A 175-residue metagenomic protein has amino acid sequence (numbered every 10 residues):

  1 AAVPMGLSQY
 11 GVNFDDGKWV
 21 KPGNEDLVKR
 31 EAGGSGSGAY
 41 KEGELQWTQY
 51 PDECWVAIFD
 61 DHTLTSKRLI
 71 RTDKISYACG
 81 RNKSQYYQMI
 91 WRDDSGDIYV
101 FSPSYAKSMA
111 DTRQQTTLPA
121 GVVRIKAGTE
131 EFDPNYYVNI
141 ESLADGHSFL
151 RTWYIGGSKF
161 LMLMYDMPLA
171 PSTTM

Functional and structural regions predicted by a protein language model:
A1, N82-I98, S104-K107, G146-S158 (+1 more regions): Structural signature of eukaryotic scaffold interfaces centered on beta-propeller domains
A1-K18: Internal, well-ordered domain-core segments that constitute the primary functional module of diverse proteins
G6-G11, Y105-M109, M167-S172: Short glycine/acidic-enriched loop and turn motifs that connect beta-strands
L7-S8, D61-L64, S95, A127-E130 (+2 more regions): Generic structural motif
G17-L64, R113-E130, M175: Beta-propeller blade signature
D52-W55, F59, T72-I75, G80-P119 (+1 more regions): Membrane-embedded hairpin module used as a gating/binding unit in multi-pass transport and secretion proteins
T63-Q85, G128-F149: Surface-exposed loop and turn segments in beta-propeller and other repeat-based domains that flank or scaffold
K126-T174: C-terminal amphipathic alpha-helical segment
